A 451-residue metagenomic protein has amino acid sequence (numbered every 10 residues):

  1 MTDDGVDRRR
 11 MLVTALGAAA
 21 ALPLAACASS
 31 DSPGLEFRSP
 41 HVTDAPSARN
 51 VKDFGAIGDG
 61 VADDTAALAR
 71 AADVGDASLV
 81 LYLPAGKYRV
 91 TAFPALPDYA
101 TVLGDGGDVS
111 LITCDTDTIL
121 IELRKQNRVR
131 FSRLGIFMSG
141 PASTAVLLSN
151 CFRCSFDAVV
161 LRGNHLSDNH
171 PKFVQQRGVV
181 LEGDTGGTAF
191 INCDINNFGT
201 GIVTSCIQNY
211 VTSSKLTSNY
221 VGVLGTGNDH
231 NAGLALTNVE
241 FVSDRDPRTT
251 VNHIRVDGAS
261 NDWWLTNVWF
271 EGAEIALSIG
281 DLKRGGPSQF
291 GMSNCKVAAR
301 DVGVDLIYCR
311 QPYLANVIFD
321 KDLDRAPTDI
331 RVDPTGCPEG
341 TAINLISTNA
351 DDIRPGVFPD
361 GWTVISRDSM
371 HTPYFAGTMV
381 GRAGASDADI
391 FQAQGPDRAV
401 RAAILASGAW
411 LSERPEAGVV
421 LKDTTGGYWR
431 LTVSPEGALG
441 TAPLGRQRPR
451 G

Functional and structural regions predicted by a protein language model:
T2-D4, R10-D31: N-terminal export signals
C27-T43, T363-T432: C-terminal trimerization/auto-chaperone modules of long, extracellular attachment fibers and adhesins
V51-Y82: Acidic Gly/Asp/Thr-rich repetitive segments characteristic of extracellular carbohydrate-active and adhesion proteins
A69-V74, R89-P97, G225-T226, I279-D281 (+2 more regions): Short, T/G/N/S-enriched strand-turn elements that build extracellular solenoid repeat scaffolds
D73-T101, D105-D117, L134-G140: N-terminal extracellular ligand-recognition/capping segment immediately after the signal peptide
L83, T101-D105, V129-R133, C154-D157 (+8 more regions): All-beta strand scaffolds that present successive hydrophobic residues in beta-strands
T101-G106, I121-S167, I191: Parallel beta-helix/beta-solenoid
T113-E122, M138-L148, D168-E182, D194-C206 (+6 more regions): Extracellular beta-strand/beta-solenoid scaffold signature
